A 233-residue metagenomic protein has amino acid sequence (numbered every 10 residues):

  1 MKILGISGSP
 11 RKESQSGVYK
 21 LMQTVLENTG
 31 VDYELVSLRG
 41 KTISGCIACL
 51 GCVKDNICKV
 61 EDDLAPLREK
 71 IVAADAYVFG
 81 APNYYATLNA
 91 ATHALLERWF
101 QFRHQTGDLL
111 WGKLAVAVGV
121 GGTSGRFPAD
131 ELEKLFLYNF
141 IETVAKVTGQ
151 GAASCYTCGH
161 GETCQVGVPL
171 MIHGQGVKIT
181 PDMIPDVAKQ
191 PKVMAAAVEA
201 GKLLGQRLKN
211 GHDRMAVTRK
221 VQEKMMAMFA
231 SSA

Functional and structural regions predicted by a protein language model:
K2-V31: N-terminal beta1-alpha1 ligand-phosphate binding loop
G5-S7, V18-L21, D75-A91, D182-L208: Short Fe-S-cluster ligation motifs
S7, S37, V147-T148: Residue-level recognition of beta-strand->loop/alpha-helix junctions
T29-E34, I141-E142: A generic structural motif
L38-I57, C155-E162: N-terminal beta-loop-helix "entrance" segment that forms/cooperates in small-molecule cofactor or anionic ligand
V53-E69, C164-G174: Iron-sulfur (Fe-S) cluster-binding segments and ferredoxin-like electron-carrier domains, especially [2Fe-2S]
K59-G151: Helix-loop-strand module that forms the ligand-binding subsite of alpha/beta enzymes
E142-A233: Glycine-rich phosphate/pyrophosphate-binding loop and the adjoining helix
